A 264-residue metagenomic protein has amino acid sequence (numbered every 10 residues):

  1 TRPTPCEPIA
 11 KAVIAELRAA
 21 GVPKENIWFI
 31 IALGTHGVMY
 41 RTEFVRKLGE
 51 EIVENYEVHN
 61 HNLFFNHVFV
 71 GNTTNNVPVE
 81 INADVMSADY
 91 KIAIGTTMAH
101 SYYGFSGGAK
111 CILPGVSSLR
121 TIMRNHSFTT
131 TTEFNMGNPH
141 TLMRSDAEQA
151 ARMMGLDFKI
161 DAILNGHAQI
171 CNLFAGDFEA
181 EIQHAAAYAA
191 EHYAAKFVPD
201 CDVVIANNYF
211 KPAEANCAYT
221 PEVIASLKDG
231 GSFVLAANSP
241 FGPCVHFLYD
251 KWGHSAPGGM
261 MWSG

Functional and structural regions predicted by a protein language model:
T1-C6, A206-C217: Short, glycine-rich nucleotide/cofactor-binding loops
T1-Y40, E222-K228, S232-V234: N-terminal active-site beta-alpha-beta segment that forms phosphate/nucleotide-binding and substrate-recognition loops
R18, P221, A225-G264: C-terminal non-catalytic interaction/assembly regions of soluble proteins
V38-F105: An acidic, phosphate/nucleotide-engaging active-site surface
V77-N138, R144-A147: Divalent-metal (Mg2+/Mn2+/Ca2+)-assisted nucleotide/phosphate chemistry catalytic cores
I92-I94, V203-N207, V234: Structural motif
I94, H100-Y103, T121, Q169-C171 (+2 more regions): Short helix/loop capping segments that flank catalytic or ligand/cofactor-binding pockets
F134-P212: Membrane-embedded hairpin module used as a gating/binding unit in multi-pass transport and secretion proteins
